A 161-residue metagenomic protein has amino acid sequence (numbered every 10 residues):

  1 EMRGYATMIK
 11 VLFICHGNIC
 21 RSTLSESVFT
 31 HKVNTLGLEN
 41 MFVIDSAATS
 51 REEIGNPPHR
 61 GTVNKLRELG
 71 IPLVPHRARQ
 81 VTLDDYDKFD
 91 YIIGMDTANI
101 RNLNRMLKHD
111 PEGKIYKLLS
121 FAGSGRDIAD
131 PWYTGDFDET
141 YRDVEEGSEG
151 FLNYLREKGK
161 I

Functional and structural regions predicted by a protein language model:
R3-K88, N153-I161: Conserved active-site segments centered on acidic
C15, L66, I93-G94, V144: Hydrophobic structural packing positions in well-ordered secondary structure
S22, M95-D96: Replace "coordinates the UDP/GDP/TDP-sugar" with "coordinates nucleotide-activated sugar donors
Y91, T97-I161: Phosphate-binding/catalytic loops
